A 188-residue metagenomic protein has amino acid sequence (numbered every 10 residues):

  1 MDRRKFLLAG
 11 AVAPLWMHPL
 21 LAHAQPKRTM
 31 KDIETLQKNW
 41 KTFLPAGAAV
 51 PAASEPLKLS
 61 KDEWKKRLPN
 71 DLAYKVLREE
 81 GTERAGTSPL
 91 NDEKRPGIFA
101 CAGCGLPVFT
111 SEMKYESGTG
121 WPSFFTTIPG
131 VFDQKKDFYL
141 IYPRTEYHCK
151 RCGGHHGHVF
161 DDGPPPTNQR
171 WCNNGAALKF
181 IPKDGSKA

Functional and structural regions predicted by a protein language model:
M1-P14: N-terminal secretory signal peptides and thylakoid transit peptides that target proteins across membranes
A9-A11, I33, L57, K114: Intrinsically disordered, low-complexity regions enriched in Ser/Pro/Gly/Gln/His and often acidic
L15-W16, I181: A generic secondary-structure boundary signal that marks alpha-helix termini
H18-P69: C-terminal segment of N-terminal export signals and the immediately downstream linker at the start of the mature
A46, P51, P56-L59, K66-R67 (+2 more regions): A short Gly-Trp-Pro
